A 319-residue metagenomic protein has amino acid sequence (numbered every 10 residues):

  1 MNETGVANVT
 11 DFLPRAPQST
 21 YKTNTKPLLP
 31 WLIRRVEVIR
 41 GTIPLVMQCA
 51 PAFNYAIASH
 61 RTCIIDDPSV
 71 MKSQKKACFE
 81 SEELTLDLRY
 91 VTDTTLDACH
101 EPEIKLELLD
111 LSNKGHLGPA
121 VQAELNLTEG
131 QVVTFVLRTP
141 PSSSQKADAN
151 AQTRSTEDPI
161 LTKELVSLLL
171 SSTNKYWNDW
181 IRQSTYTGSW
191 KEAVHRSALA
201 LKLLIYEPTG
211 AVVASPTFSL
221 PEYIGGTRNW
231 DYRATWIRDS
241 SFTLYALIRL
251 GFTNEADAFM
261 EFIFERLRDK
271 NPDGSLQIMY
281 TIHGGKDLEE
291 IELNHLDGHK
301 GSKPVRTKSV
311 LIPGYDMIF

Functional and structural regions predicted by a protein language model:
M1-F319: Acidic, mature catalytic/reactive cores of soluble proteins
